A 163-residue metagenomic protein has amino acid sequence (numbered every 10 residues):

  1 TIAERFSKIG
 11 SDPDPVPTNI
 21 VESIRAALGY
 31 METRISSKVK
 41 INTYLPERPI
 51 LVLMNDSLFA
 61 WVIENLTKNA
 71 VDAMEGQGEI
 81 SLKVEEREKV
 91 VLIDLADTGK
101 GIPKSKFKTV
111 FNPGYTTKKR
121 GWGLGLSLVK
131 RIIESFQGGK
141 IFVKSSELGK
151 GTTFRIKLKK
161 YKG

Functional and structural regions predicted by a protein language model:
T1-R34: Conserved DHp (HisKA) dimerization/phosphotransfer helix of two-component histidine kinases, i.e., the long coiled-coil
K38-I50, R87: Conserved catalytic submotifs in the C-terminal HATPase_c
Q77-K89: Short beta-strand/loop element within the Bergerat-fold HATPase_c
D97: Acidic ATP/Mg2+-coordinating residue in the GHKL
I102-G114: Short conserved segment of the HATPase_c
G125, V129: Short alpha-helical Gxxx[C/S/T] motif in the catalytic ATP-binding
I133-E134: Detector for a conserved hydrophobic position within an alpha-helical segment of the HATPase_c
Q137-S145: Glycine-rich ATP-binding loops of the HATPase_c
